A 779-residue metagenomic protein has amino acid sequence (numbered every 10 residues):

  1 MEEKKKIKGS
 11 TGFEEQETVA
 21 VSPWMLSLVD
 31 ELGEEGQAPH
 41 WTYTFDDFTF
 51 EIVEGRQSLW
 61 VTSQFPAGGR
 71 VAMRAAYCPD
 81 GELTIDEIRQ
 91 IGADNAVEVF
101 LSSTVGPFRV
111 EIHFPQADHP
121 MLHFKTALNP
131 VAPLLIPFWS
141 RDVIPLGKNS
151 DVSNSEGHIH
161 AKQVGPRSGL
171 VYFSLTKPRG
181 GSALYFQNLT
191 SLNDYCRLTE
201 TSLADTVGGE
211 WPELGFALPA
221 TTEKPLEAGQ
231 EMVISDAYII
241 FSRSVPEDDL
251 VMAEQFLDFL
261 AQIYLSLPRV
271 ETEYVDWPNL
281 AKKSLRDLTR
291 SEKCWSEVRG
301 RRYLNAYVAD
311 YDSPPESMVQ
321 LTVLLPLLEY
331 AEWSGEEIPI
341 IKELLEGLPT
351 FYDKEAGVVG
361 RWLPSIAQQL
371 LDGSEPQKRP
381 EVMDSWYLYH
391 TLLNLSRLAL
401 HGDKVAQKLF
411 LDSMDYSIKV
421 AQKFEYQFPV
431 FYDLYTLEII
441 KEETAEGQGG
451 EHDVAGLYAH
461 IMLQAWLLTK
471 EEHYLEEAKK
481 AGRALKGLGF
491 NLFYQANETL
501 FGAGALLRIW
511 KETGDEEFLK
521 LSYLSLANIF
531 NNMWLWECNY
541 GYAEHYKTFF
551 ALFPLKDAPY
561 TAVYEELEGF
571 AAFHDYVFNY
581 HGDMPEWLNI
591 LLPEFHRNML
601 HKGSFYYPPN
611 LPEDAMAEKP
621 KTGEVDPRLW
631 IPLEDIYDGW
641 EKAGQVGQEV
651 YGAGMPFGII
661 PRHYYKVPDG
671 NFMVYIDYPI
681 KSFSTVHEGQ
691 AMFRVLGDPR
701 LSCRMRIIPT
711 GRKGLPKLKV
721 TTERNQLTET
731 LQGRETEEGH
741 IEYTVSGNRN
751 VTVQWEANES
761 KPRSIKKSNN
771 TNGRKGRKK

Functional and structural regions predicted by a protein language model:
E2-D412, G689-A691, R700-K767: Carbohydrate-recognition beta-sandwich/jelly-roll modules in extracellular/periplasmic carbohydrate-active proteins
A261, E273-D310, E337-I366, K408-F428 (+5 more regions): Long, well-ordered core segments of solenoidal/helical folds
C294-S313, V359-D384, F428-G450, T499-T513 (+2 more regions): Carbohydrate-binding/catalytic loop surfaces
Y311-E332, R379-A399, G449-Q464, Q495-K511 (+3 more regions): Well-ordered alpha-helical segments within folded domains of soluble proteins
L400-L468: Active-site lining segments of carbohydrate-active enzymes
K419-Y426, G487-F490, I509, L524-E566 (+2 more regions): Non-catalytic carbohydrate-binding regions of carbohydrate-active enzymes
Y458-L485, T499-N532, Y576-D583: Active-site neighborhood of glycoside hydrolase catalytic domains
E649-T722, L727-E729: Carbohydrate-binding surface patches
